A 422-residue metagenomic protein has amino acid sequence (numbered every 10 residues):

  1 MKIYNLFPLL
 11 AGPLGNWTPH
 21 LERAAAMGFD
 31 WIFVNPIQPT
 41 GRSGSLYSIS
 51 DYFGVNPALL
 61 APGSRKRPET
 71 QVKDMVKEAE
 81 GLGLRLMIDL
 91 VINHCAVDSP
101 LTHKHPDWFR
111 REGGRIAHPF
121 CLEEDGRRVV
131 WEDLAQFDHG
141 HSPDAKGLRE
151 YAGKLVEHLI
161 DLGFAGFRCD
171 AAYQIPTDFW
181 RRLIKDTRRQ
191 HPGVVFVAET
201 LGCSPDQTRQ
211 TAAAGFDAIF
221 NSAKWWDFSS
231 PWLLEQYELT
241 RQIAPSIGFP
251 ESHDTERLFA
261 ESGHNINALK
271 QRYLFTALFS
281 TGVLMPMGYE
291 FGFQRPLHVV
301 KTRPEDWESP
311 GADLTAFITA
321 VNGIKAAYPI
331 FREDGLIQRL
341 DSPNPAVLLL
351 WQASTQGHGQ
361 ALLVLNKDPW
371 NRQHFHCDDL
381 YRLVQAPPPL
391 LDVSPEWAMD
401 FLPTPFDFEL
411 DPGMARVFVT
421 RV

Functional and structural regions predicted by a protein language model:
K2-L6, I32-V34, L86-I88, F167 (+4 more regions): Hydrophobic faces of well-ordered beta-strands that scaffold small-molecule active sites in alpha/beta enzyme cores
K2-P13, P19-R23, M27-F29, I37-L162 (+3 more regions): Substrate-binding/active-site clefts of carbohydrate-active enzymes
L6, A24, V34, Y52 (+10 more regions): Conserved, mostly hydrophobic/aromatic
F29, F164, F216, T281-G282: A structural motif
F33-L46, D89-D98, D170-P176, E199-C203 (+2 more regions): Short, solvent-exposed turn/loop segments enriched in Gly/Ser/Thr/Pro and often Arg
V76, K154-E157, D170-F249, A260 (+5 more regions): Active-site-proximal helices and loops of the catalytic beta/alpha 8
L340-L383: Carbohydrate-binding surface patches
F401-V422: C-terminal beta-strand-rich structural cap/linker in extracellular carbohydrate-active enzymes
